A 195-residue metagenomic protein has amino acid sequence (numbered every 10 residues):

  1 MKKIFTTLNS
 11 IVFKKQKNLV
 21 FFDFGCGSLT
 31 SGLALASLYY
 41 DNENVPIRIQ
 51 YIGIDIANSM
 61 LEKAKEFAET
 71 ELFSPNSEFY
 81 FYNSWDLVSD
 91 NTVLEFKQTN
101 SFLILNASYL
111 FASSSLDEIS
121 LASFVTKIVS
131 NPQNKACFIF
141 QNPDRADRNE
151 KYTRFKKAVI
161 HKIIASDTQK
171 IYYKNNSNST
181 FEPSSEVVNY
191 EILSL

Functional and structural regions predicted by a protein language model:
K2-K17: Conserved alpha-helix/loop element of class I SAM-dependent methyltransferases that forms part of the SAM/SAH-binding
K17-G27: Conserved class I S-adenosyl-L-methionine
S28-V45: Conserved SAM-binding loop of SAM-dependent methyltransferases across substrates and taxa, primarily the Class I
A57: Conserved SAM/SAH-binding beta-strand->alpha-helix loop
K63-T99: S-adenosyl-L-methionine
S101-E118: A short SAM/SAH-binding and catalytic strip from SAM-dependent methyltransferases
N134-D144: Conserved beta-strand signature within the Rossmann-like core of class I S-adenosyl-L-methionine
N149-L195: Class I S-adenosyl-L-methionine
